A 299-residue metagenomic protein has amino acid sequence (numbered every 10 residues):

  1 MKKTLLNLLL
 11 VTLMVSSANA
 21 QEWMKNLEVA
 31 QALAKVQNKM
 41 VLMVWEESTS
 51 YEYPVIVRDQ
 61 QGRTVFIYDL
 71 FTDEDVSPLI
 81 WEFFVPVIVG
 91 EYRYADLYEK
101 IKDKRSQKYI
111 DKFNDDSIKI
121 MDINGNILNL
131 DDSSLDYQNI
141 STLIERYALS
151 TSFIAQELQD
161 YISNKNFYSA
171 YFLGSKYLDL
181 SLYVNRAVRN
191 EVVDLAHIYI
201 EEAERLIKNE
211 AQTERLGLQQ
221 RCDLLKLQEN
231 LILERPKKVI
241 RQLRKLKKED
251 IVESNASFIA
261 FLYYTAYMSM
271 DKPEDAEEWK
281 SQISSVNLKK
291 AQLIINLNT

Functional and structural regions predicted by a protein language model:
M1-E22: Bacterial Sec-dependent N-terminal signal peptides
M24-K35, T64-Y147: Thioredoxin-like thiol-disulfide oxidoreductase module
P86, E157-S163, E202-G217, K245-A256: Flexible helix-coil transition and linker loops at the boundaries of alpha-helical arrays
S133-I207: Thiol-/selenol-based redox modules, centered on thioredoxin-like and closely related oxidoreductase domains
Q159-N185, T213-I232, N255-T265, I295-N296: Amphipathic alpha-helical repeat scaffolds of TPR domains
D179-H197, K226-K238, S269-D275: Short coil/turn connectors between adjacent alpha-helices in alpha-solenoid helical repeat scaffolds
H197-E201, M268-K290: TPR/TPR-like (Sel1-like) alpha-helical repeat modules
A211-R215, D250-A260, D275, S284-N298: Boundary/linker segments of alpha-helical solenoid repeat arrays
